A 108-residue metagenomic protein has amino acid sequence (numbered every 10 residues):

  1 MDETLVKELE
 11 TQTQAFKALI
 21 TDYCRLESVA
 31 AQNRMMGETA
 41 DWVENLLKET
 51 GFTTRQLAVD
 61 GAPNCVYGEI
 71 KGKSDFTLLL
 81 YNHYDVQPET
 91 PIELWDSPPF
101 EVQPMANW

Functional and structural regions predicted by a protein language model:
D2-W108: Acidic/His- and Gly-rich active-site-bordering loop/insert found across diverse amide/peptide-bond hydrolases
